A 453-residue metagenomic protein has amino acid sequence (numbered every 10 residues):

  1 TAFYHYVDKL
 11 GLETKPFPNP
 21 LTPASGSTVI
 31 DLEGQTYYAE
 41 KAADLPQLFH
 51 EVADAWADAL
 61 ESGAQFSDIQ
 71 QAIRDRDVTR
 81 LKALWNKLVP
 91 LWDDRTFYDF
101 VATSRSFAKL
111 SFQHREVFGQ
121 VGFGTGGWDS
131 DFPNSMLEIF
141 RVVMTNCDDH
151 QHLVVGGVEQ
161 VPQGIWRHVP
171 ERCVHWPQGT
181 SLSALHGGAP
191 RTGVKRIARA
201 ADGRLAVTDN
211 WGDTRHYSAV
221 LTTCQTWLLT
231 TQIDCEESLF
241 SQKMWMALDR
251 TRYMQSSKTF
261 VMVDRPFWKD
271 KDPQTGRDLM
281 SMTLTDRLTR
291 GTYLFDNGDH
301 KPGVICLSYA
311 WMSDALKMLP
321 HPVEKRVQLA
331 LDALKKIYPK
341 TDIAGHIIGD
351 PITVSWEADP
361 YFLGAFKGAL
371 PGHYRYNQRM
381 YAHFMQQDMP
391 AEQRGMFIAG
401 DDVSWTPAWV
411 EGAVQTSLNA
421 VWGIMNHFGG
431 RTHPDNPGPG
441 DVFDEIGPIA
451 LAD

Functional and structural regions predicted by a protein language model:
Y4, D8-D131: Mobile amphipathic helical/loop "lid" adjacent to a hydrophobic cofactor/ligand pocket
V7, N19, K41-A42, P133-N134 (+3 more regions): Short, solvent-exposed loop/turn and secondary-structure capping segments
G34-F66, F132-N134, A219, W227-L228 (+1 more regions): Core domains of carbohydrate- and sulfate-ester-processing enzymes
D75-G193, D202-G203, H216, T226-I233: Active-site/ligand-binding neighborhood in enzyme catalytic cores
R204, Q232, Q255, K269-D453: Conserved flavin/dinucleotide-binding core of flavoenzymes
T208-A219: Core beta-strand elements of the Rossmann-like FAD/NAD(P) dinucleotide-binding domain in flavoenzyme oxidoreductases
A219-K243, S257-F260: Flavin (primarily FAD) binding-site architecture
K243-D272: Central beta-strand plus flanking loop segment that forms part of the substrate or channel wall within the catalytic
